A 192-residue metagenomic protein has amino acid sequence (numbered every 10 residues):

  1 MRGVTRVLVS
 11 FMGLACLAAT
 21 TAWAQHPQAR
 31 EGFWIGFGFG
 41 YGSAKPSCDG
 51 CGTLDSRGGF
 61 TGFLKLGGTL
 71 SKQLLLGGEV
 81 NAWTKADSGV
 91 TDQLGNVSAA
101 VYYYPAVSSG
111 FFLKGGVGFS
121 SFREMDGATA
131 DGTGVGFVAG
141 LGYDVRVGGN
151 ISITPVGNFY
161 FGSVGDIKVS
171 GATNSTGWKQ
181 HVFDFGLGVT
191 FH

Functional and structural regions predicted by a protein language model:
M1-A29: Cleavable N-terminal export/targeting peptides
F11-T20, L66, G142, T176: Low-complexity, intrinsically disordered/propeptide-like segments
G13, K45-C48: Mature extracytoplasmic/luminal segments of secretory-pathway proteins
A19, Y41-G42, I167-K168: Amphipathic alpha-helical interaction segments
Q25-A29, F33, F39-K45, F60-F161 (+1 more regions): Gram-negative (and chloroplast) outer-membrane scaffold detector with strong preference for beta-barrel transmembrane
C48-D55: Hydrophobic transmembrane alpha-helices
D49, V90, G127, D166-V169: Outer-membrane beta-barrel and related beta-rich outer-membrane complex signature in Gram-negative bacteria
G52, I167-T176: Solvent-exposed loop segments that connect transmembrane elements
